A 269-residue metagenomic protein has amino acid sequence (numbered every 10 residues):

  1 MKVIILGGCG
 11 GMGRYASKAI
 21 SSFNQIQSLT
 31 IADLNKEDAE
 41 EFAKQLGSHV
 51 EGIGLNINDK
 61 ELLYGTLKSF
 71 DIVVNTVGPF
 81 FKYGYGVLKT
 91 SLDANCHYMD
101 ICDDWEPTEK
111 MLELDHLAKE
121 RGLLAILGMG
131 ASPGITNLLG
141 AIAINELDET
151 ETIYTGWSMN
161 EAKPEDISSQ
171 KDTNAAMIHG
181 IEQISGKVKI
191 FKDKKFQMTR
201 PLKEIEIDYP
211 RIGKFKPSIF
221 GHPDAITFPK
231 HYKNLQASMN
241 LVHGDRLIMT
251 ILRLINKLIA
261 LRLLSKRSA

Functional and structural regions predicted by a protein language model:
V3-A19: N-terminal Rossmann NAD(P)H-binding glycine-rich loop of SDR-like oxidoreductase domains
S28-T30: Short beta-strand element of Class I
N35-E37: Helix N-cap at the beta1-alpha1 junction of Rossmann-like dinucleotide-binding domains, i.e., the first residues
L46-D59: Rossmann-fold cofactor-recognition segment
N56-F70, T76-P79: Conserved Rossmann-fold cofactor-binding substructure of NAD(P)-dependent oxidoreductases
P79, T90-T108: ADP-ribose/adenylate-binding Rossmann-like module
C102-L123: Rossmann-fold NAD(P)-binding glycine/threonine-rich loop
N145-A269: C-terminal catalytic/substrate-binding lobe primarily of soluble NAD(P)-dependent oxidoreductases
